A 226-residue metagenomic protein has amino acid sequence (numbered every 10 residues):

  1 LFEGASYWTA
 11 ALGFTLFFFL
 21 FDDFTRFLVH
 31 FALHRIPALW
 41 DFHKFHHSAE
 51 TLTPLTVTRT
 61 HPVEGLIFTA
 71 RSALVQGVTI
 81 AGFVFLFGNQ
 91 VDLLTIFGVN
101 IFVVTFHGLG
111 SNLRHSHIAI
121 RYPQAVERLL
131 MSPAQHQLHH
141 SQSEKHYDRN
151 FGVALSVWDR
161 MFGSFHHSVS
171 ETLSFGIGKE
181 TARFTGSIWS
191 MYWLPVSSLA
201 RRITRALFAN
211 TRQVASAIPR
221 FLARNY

Functional and structural regions predicted by a protein language model:
L1-S174: Membrane-embedded catalytic scaffold of the fatty acid hydroxylase/desaturase
F97, V169-Y226: A membrane-cytosol interface segment of integral membrane proteins
